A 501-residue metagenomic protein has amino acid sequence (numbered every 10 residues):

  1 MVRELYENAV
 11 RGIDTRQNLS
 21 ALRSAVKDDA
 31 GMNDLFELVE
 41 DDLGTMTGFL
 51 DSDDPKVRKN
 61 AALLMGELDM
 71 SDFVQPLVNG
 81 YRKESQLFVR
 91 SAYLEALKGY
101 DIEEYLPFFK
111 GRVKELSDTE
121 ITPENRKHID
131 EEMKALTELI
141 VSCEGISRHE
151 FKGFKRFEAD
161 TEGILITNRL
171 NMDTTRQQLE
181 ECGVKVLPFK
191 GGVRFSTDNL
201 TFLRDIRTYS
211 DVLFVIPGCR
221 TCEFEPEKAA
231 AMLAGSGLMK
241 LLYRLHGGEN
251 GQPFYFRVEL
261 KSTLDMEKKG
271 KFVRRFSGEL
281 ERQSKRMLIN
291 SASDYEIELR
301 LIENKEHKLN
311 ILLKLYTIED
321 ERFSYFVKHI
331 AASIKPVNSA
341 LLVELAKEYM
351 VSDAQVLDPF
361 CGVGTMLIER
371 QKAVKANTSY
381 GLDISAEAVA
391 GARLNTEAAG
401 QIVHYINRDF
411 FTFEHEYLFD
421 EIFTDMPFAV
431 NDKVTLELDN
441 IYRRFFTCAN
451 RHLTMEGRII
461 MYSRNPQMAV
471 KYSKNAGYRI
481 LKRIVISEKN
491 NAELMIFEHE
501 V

Functional and structural regions predicted by a protein language model:
V2-L187, F202, N304-L309, L313-V501: Class I S-adenosyl-L-methionine-dependent methyltransferase catalytic core
K98, K114-R126, D130-Q283: Non-catalytic nucleic-acid substrate-recognition regions in nucleic-acid-modifying enzymes
E158, G251, A292-D294, N490: Short coil/turn motifs at beta-sheet boundaries
Y255, E298, I402-H404: Residues at or immediately flanking beta-strands
Q283-R286, G477: Short secondary-structure junctions
R286-I297: Interaction modules related to DNA damage response and DNA replication/repair
